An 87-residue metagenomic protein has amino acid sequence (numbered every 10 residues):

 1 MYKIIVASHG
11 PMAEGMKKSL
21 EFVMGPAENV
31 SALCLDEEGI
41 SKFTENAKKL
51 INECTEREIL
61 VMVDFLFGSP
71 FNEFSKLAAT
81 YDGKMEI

Functional and structural regions predicted by a protein language model:
M1-I87: N-terminal loops that bind phosphate or other acidic moieties and the adjacent beta-alpha structural core
